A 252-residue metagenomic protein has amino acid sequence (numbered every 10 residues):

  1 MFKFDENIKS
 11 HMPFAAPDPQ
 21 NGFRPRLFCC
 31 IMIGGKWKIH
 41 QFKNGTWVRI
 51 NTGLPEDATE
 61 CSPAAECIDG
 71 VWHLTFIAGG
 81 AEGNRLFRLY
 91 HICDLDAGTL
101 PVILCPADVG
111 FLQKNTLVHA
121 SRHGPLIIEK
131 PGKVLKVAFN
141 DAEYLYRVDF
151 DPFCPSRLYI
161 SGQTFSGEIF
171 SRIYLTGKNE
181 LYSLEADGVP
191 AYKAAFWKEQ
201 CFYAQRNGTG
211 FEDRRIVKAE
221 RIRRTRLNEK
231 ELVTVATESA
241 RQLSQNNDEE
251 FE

Functional and structural regions predicted by a protein language model:
M1-I8, Q41-D57, F87-P106, E129-D141 (+2 more regions): Trp- and S/T/G-rich repeat-edge/linker motifs of beta-rich repeat architectures
F4-I31: Beta-strand-rich domains and repeat architectures in extracellular enzymes and scaffolds, especially beta-propellers
N7-P17, D57-E66, V102-N115, A142-D151 (+3 more regions): Repeated scaffold domains used in trafficking and secretory/extracellular systems, primarily beta-propellers
N21-F28, G70-T75, L117, C154-L158 (+1 more regions): Entry beta-strands of beta-propeller and related beta-repeat scaffolds
C30-I33, F76-A81, H119-G124, I160-F165 (+1 more regions): Beta-strand C-termini and the immediately following turn/loop, strongest in propeller blades
I33-G35, K43, G70, Q113 (+7 more regions): Short loop/turn segments that connect beta-strands within the blades of beta-propeller domains, predominantly WD40
G34-H40, E82-H91, H123-I128, S166-I173 (+1 more regions): Structural motif
